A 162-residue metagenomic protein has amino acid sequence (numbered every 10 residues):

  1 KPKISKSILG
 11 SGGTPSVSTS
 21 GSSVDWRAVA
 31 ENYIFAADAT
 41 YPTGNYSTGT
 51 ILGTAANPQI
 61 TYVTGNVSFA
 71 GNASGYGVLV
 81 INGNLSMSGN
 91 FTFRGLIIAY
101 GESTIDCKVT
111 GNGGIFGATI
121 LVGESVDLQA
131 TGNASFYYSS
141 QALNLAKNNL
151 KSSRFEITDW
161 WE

Functional and structural regions predicted by a protein language model:
K1-E162: Compositional signature of intrinsically disordered, low-complexity segments enriched in polar residues
